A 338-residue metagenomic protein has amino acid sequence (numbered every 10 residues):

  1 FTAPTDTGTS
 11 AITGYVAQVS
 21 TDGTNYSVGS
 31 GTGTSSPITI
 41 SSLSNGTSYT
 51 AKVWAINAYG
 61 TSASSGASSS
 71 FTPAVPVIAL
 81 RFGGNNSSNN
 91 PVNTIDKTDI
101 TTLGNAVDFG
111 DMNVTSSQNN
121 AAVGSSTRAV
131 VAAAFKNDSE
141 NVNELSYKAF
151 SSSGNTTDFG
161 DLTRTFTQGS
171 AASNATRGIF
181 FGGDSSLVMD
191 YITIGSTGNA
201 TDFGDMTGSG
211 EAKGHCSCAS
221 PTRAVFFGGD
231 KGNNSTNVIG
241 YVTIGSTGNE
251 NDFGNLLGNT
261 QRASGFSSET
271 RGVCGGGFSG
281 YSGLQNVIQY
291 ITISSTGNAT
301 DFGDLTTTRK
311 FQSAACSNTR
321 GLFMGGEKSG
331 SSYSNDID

Functional and structural regions predicted by a protein language model:
F1-I12: Conserved aromatic anchor
A3-T5, V19, A55: Hydrophobic beta-strand positions in extracellular immunoglobulin-like domains
D6-G8, I56-Y59, S69-D338: Kelch-like beta-propeller repeat domains
G14-A17: Short beta-strand elements bearing conserved aromatic residues within extracellular beta-rich modules
V19-N25, T101: Change "in extracellular beta-sheet-rich domains … of secreted and cell-surface proteins" to "in beta-sheet-rich domains
Y26, T61-S64: A structural signal for beta-strand boundary/capping segments at domain termini and interdomain linkers
V28-T34: Short beta-strand segments within Ig-like beta-sandwich modules, predominantly Fibronectin type-III
I40-S62: Beta-strand-rich modules
